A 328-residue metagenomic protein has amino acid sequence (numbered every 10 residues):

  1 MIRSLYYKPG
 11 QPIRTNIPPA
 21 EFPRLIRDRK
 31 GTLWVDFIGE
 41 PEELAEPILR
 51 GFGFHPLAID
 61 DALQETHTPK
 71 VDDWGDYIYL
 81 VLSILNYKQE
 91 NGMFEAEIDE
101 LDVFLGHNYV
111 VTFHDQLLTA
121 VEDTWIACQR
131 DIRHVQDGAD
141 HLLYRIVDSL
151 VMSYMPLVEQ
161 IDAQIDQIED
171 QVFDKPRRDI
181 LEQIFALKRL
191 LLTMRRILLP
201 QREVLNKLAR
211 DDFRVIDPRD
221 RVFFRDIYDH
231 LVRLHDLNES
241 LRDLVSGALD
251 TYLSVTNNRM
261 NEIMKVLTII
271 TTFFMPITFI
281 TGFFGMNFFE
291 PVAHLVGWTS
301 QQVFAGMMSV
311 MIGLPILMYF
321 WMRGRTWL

Functional and structural regions predicted by a protein language model:
M1-D226, H230-H235, S240, L295-W298 (+2 more regions): Peripheral, non-transmembrane regulatory/ligand-interaction domains of membrane transport proteins
D229-L328: Hydrophobic alpha-helical transmembrane segments and their immediately adjacent juxtamembrane loops
